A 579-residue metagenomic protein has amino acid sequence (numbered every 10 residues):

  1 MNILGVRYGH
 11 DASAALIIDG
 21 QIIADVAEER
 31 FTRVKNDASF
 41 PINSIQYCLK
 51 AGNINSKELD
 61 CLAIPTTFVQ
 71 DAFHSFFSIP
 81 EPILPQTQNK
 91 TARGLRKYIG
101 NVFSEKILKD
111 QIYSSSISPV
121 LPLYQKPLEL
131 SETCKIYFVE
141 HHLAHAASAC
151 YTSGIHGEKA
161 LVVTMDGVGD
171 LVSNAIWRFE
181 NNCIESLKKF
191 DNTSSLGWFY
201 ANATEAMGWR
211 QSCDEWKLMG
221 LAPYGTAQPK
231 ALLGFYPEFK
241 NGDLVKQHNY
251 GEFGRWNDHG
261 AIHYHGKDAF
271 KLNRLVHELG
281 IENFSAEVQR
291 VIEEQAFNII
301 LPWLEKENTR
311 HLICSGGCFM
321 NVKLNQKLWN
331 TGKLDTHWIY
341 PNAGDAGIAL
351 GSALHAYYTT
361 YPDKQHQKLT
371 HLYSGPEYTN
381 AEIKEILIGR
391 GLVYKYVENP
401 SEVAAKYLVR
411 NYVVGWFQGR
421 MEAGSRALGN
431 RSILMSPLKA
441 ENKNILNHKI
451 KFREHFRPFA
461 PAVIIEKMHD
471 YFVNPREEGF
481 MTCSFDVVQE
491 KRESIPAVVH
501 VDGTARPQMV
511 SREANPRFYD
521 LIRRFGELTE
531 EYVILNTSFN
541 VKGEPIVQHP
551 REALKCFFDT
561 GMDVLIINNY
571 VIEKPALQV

Functional and structural regions predicted by a protein language model:
M1-L4: Extreme N-terminal starter segment of soluble prokaryotic enzymes
R7-D25, T32-K35, S78, P85-Q86 (+8 more regions): Flexible beta->alpha loop and helix N-cap segments adjacent to enzyme active/binding sites
R30-I54, A296: N-terminal phosphate-binding loop and adjacent alpha-helix
I45-D60, I299-N308: Phosphate/pyrophosphate-binding loops at sites that engage ATP/ADP/AMP, CoA/4′-phosphopantetheine, polyphosphate
N55-L123, A147-S148: Short beta-strand-loop/turn "lid" adjacent to the catalytic site in phosphate-handling enzymes
K109-S114, I136-V139, R274, E278-E294 (+2 more regions): Short acidic-aromatic active-site loops that bind/stabilize oxyanions
A286-L312: Phosphate/ATP-binding catalytic cores across multiple sugar-kinase/actin-like superfamilies, primarily ASKHA
